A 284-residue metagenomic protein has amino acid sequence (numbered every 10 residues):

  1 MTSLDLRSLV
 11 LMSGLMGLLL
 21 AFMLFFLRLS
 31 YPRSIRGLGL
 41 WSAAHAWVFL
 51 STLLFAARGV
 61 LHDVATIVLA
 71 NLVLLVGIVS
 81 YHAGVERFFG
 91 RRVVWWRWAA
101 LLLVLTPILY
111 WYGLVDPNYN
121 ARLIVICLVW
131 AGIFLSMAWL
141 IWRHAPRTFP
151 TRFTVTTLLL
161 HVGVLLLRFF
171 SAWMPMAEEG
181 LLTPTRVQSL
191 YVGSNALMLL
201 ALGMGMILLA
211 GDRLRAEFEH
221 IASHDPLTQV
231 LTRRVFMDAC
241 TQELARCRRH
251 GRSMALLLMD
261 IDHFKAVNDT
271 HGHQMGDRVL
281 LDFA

Functional and structural regions predicted by a protein language model:
M1-L19: Hydrophobic transmembrane alpha-helical segments in integral membrane proteins
L18-L38, L50-L182, S189, L199 (+2 more regions): Juxtamembrane segments at transmembrane-helix boundaries in multi-pass signal-transduction membrane proteins
R36-H45, V192: Juxtamembrane helix-loop boundaries in multi-pass membrane proteins
Y81, E219-H220: Conserved HAMP-HisKA connector
E219, T232-L256, D262-A284: Conserved long alpha-helical elements within nucleotide-processing catalytic cores of c-di-GMP signaling and class III
S223-H224: Primarily the dimerization/phosphotransfer
